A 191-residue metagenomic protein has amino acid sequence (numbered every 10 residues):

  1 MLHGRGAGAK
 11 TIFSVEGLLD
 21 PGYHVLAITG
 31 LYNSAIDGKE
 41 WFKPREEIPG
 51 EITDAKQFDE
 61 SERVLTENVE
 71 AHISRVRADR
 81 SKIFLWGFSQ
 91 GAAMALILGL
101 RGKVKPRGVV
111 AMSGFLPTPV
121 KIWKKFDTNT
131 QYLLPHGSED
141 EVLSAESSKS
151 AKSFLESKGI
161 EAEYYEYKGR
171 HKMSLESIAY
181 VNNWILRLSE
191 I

Functional and structural regions predicted by a protein language model:
M1-A78, K82: Serine-hydrolase catalytic machinery in alpha/beta-hydrolase-like enzymes
H3-R5, W86-F88, G137: Conserved alpha/beta-hydrolase "nucleophile elbow" surrounding the catalytic nucleophile
S14, I97-R101: Active-site signature of alpha/beta-hydrolase-fold catalytic machinery across serine- and Asp/Cys-nucleophile hydrolases
D37-R45, G114-Y132: Flexible "cap/lid" loop of the alpha/beta hydrolase fold
G87-G91, A95: Gly/Ala-rich beta-loop-alpha elbow adjacent to hydrolase catalytic centers
V104-L116: A conserved short beta-strand
Q131-L133, E146-I191: C-terminal catalytic histidine-bearing segment of alpha/beta-hydrolase fold enzymes
L133-H136, D140: Short beta-strand/loop motif that positions the catalytic acidic residue of the alpha/beta-hydrolase fold
